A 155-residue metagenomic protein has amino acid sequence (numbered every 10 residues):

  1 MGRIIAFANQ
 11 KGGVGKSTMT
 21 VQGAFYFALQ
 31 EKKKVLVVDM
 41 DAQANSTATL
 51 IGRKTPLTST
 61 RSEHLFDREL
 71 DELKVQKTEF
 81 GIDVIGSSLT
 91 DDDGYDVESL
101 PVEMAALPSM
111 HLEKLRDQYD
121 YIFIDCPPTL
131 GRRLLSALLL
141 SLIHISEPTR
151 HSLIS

Functional and structural regions predicted by a protein language model:
M1-S146, R150: P-loop NTP-binding core
S152-S155: Serine residues within intrinsically disordered or low-complexity segments
